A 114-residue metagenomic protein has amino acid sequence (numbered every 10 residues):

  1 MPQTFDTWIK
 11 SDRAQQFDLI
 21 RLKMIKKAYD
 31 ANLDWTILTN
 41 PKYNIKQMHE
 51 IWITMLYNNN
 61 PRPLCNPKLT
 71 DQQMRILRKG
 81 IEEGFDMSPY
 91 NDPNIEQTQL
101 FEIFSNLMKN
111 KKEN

Functional and structural regions predicted by a protein language model:
M1-N114: General marker for long, soluble alpha-helical cores
